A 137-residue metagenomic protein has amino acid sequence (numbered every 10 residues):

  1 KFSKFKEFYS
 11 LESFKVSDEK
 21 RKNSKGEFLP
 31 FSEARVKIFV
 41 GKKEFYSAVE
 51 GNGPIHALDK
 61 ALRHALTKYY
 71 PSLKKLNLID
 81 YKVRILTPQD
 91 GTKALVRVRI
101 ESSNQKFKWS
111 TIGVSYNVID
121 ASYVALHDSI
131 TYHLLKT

Functional and structural regions predicted by a protein language model:
K1-T137: Terminal or standalone catalytic/regulatory effector modules within metabolic enzymes and repeat proteins
